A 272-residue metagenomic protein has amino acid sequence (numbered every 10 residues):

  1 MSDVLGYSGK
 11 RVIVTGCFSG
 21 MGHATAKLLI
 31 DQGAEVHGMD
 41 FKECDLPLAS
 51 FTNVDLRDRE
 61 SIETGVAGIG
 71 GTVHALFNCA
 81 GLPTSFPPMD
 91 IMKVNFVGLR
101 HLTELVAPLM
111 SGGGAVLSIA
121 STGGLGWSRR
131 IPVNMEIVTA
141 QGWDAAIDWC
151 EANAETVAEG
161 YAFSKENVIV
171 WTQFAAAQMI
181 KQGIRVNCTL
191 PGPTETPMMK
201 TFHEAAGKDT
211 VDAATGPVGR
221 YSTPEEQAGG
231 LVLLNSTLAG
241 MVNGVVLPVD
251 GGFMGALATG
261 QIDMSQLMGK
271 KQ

Functional and structural regions predicted by a protein language model:
R11, F18-S19: Conserved glycine-rich cofactor-binding loop
F18, T25-K27: N-terminal Rossmann NAD(P)H-binding glycine-rich loop of SDR-like oxidoreductase domains
D45-E60: Rossmann-fold cofactor-recognition segment
F77, L117-I119, V186-T189, M199 (+2 more regions): Hydrophobic structural elements of the Rossmann-like NAD(P)H-binding subdomain that define the short-chain
P83-T84, M89, A115-K181, P193-T194: Catalytic loop of short-chain dehydrogenase/reductase
H101, G160-Y161, E166-I169, C188 (+3 more regions): C-terminal helical subdomain
P108, A177-Q178, G240: Alpha-helical segment proximal to the catalytic Tyr-Lys
L125, L190-T201, G255: Short, flexible catalytic-loop segment of classical short-chain dehydrogenase/reductase
